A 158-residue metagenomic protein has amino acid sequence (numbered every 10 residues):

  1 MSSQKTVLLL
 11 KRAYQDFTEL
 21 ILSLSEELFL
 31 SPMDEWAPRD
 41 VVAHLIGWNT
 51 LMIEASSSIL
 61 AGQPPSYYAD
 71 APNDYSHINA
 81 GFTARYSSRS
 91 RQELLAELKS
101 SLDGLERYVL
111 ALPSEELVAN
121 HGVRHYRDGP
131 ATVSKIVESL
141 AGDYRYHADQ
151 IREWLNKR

Functional and structural regions predicted by a protein language model:
M1-D16: Extreme N-terminal tail/first-helix region
S2, T83-S90, D128-T132: Short amphipathic alpha-helical segments at helix-loop
V7, K11, V42, I46 (+4 more regions): Short amphipathic alpha-helical segments with heptad-repeat character
L9, L20, I59, R85 (+4 more regions): Residues that form generic nucleotide/phosphate-binding pockets
Y14-L22, N49-S57, K99-P113, R145-A148 (+1 more regions): Structural signal for well-ordered, non-membrane alpha-helices
L22, H77-V118: Acidic/histidine-rich alpha-helical segments that form the ligand environment of transition-metal centers
L28-H77, N120-R158: Short, contiguous alpha-helical
